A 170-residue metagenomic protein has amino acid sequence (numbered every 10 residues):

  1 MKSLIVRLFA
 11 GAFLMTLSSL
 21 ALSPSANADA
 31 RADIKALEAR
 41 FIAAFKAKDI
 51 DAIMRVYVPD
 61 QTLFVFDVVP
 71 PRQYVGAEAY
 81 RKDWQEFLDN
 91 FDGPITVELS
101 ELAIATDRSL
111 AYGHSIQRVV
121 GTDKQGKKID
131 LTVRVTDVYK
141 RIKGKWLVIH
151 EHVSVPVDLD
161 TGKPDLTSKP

Functional and structural regions predicted by a protein language model:
M1-F13: Bacterial N-terminal signal peptides that target proteins for export
M15-P59, A79, P164-P170: Short, low-complexity N-terminal intrinsically disordered segments enriched in polar/charged residues
R31-A32, I50-D107, D130, V157: A solvent-exposed, acidic/Ser-Thr-rich amphipathic alpha-helical stretch
I104-A111, K127, Y139-L147: A short, structured loop/turn motif at beta-sheet edges
S109-V119: A short hydrophobic beta-strand element
V119-D123, Y139: Beta-strand elements of well-folded, non-transmembrane domains
K124-D130, D158-P164: A short acidic/glycine-rich loop-to-helix N-cap element
T132-L159: Short beta-strand edge/turn micro-motifs at domain boundaries
